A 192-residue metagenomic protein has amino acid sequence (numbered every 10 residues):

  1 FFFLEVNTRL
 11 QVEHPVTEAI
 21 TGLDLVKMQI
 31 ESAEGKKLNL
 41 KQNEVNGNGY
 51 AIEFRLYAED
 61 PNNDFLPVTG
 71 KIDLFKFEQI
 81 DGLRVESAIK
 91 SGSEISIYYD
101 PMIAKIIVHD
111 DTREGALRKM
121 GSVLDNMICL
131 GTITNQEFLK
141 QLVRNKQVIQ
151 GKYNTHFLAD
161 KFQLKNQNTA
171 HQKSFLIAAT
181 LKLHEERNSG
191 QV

Functional and structural regions predicted by a protein language model:
F1-Q11: Conserved metal-phosphate-binding beta-hairpin within the catalytic cores of diverse ATP-dependent phosphoryl-transfer
P15-V192: Catalytic cores of soluble metabolic enzymes centered on carboxylation/carboxyl-transfer
